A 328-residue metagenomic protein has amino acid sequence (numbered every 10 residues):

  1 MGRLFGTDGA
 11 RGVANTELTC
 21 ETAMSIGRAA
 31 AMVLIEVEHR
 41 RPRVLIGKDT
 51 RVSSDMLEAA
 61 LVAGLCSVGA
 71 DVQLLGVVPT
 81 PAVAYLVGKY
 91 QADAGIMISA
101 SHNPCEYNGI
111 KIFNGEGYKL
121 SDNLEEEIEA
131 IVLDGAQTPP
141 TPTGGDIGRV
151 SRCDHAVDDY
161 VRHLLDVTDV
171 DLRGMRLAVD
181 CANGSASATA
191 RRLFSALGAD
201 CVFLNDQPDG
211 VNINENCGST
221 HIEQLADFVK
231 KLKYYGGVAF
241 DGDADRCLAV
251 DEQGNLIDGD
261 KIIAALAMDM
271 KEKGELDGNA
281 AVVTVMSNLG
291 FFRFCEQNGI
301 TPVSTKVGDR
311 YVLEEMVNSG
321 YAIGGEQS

Functional and structural regions predicted by a protein language model:
M1-A63, S67-V68, V150-R176: An N-terminal, well-structured beta->alpha segment
V13, A29-V37, G64, V68 (+10 more regions): Change "in soluble alpha/beta enzymes" to "in soluble alpha/beta proteins
V13, N108-K230: Gly/Ser/Thr-enriched, mixed-charge loops and adjacent short helices that form phosphate/oxyanion-binding elements
M32, R40-Y107, R192-V250: N-terminal small/polar loop signature for handling phosphorylated ligands or for N-terminal nucleophile
V44-I46, V179, D277-V282: Conserved PLP-anchoring active-site segment centered on the Schiff-base-forming lysine
A82, E126-V161, D166, Q253-G325: Proline/glycine-rich low-complexity loops and linkers
I112-G115, L248-E252, E296: Short beta-strand-to-turn element immediately C-terminal to the catalytic PLP-Schiff-base lysine in fold type I
V238-D241, A322-S328: Short acidic/histidine-rich active-site segments
